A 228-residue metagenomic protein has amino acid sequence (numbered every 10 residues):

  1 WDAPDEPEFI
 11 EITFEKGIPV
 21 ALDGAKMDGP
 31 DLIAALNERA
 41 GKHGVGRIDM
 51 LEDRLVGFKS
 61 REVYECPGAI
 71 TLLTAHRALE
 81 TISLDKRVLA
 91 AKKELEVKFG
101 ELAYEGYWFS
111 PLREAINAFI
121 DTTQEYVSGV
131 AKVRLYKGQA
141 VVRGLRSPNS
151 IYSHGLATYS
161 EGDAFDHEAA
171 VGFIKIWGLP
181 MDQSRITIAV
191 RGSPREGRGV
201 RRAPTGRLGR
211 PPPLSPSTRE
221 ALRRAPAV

Functional and structural regions predicted by a protein language model:
W1-L32, V45, D49, D53-L55: Flexible helical/loop "lid" subdomain adjacent to adenine-nucleotide binding pockets
A25, D31, A40-R201, R207 (+2 more regions): Peripheral terminal appendages
